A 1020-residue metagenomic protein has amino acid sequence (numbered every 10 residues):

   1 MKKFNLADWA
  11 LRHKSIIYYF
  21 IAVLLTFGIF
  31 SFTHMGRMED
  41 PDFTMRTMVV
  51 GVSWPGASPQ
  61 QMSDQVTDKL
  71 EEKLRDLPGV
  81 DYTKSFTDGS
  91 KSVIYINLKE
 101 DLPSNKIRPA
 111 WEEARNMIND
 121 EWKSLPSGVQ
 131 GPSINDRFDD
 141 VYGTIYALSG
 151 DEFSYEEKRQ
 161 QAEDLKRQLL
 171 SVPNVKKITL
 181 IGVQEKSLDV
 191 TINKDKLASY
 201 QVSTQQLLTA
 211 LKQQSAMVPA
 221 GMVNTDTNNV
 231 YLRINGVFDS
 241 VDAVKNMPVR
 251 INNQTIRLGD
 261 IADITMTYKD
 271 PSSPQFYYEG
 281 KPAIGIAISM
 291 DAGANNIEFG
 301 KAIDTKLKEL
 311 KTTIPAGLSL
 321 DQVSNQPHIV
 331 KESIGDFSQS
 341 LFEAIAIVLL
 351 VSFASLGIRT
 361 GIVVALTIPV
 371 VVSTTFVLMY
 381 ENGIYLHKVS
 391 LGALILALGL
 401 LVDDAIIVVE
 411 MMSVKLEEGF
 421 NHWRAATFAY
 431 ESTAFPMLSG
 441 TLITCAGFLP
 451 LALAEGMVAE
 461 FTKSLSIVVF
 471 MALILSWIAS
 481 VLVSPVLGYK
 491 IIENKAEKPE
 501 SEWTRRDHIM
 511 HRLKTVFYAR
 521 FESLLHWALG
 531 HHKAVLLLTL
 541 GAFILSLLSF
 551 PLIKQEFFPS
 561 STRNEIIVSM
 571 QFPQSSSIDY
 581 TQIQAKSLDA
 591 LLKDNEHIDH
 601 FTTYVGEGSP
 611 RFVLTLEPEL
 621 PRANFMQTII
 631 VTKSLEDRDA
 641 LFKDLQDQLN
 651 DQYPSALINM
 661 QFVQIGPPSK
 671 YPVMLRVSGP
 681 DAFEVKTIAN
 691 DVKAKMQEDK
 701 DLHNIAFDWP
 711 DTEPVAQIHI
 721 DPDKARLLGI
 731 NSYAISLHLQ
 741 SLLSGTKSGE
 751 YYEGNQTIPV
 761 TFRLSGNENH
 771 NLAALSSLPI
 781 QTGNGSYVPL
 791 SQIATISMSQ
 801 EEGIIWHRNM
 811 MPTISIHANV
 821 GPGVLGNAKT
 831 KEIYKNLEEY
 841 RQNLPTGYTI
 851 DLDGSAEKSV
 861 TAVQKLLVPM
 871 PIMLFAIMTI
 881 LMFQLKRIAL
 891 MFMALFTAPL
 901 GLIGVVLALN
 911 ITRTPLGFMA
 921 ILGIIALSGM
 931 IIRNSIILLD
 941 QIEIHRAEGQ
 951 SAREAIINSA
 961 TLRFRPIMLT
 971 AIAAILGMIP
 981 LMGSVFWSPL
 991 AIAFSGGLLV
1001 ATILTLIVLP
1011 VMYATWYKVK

Functional and structural regions predicted by a protein language model:
M1-R37, T433, R505-F558, T603 (+1 more regions): Signature of alpha-helical transmembrane segments and their immediate interfacial
F4-L6, Q61-D136, D195-A216, V237 (+2 more regions): Solvent-exposed, membrane-proximal periplasmic/extracellular interface segments of envelope transport and secretion
W9, Y18, G51, W122 (+9 more regions): Extracytoplasmic/periplasmic membrane-proximal domains and adjacent transmembrane bundles of envelope biogenesis
S15-I16, V23-A57, N119-G128, Y380-E381 (+5 more regions): Transmembrane helices with small-residue packing motifs
G28-T33, A346-S413, M471, A876-R963 (+4 more regions): Hydrophobic transmembrane alpha-helices and their membrane-interface caps in long multi-pass transport proteins
R37-M48, S85-S90, G128-G150, T179-E185 (+11 more regions): Flexible hinge/switch segments at interdomain interfaces of large molecular machines
V323, V330, I334, V409 (+5 more regions): Helix-loop junctions and hydrophobic alpha-helical segments within the transmembrane domains of large membrane
L398-M412, A434-L453, E460-D507, T628 (+4 more regions): Transmembrane alpha-helices and their membrane-interface boundaries in multi-pass membrane transporters and channels
